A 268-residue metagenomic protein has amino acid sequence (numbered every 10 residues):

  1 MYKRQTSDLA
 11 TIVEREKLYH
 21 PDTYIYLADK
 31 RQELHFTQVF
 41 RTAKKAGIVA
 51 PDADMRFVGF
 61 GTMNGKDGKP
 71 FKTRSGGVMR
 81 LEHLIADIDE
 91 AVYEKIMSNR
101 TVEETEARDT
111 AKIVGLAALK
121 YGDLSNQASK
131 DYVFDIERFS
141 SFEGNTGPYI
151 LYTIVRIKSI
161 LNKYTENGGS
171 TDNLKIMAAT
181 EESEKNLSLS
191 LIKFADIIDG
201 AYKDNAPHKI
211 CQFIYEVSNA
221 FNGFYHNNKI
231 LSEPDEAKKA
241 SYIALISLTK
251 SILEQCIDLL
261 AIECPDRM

Functional and structural regions predicted by a protein language model:
M1-M268: Non-catalytic interaction-recognition regions
